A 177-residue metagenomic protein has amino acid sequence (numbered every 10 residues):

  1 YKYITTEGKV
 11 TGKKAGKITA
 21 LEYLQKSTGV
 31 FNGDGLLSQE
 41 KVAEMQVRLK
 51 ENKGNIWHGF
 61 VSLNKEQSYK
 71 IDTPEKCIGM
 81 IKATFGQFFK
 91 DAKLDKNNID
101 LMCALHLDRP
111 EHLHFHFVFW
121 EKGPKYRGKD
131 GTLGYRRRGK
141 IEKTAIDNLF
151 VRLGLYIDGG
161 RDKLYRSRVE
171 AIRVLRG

Functional and structural regions predicted by a protein language model:
Y1-G177: N-terminal nicking endonuclease/strand-transfer module with a His-rich metal-binding environment and a catalytic Tyr
